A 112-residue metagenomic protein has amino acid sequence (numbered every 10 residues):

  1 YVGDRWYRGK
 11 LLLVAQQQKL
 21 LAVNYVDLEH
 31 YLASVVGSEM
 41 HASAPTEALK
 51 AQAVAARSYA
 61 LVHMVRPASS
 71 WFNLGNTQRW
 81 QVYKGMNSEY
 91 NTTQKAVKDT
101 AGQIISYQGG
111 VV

Functional and structural regions predicted by a protein language model:
Y1-V112: Conserved, single-site charged/polar hotspot
